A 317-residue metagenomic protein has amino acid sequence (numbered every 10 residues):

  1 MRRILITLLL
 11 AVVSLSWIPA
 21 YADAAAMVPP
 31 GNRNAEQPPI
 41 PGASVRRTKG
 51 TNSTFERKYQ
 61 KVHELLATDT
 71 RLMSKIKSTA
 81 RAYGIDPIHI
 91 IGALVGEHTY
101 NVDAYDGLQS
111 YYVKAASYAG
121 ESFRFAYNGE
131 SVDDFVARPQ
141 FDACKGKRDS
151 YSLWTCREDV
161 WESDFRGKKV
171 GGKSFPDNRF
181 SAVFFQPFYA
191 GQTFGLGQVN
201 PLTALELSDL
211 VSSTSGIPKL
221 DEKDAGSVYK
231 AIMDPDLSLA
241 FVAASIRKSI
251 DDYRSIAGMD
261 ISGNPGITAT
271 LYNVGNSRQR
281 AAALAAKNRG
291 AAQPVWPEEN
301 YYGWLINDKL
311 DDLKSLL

Functional and structural regions predicted by a protein language model:
M1-I4: Positively charged n-region of N-terminal signal peptides that target proteins for export
T7-S16: Bacterial N-terminal signal peptides
D23-K77, V102-S131, V136, A143-G146 (+1 more regions): N-terminal export signals and maturation junctions of secreted/periplasmic proteins
G50-Y59, E64, Y151, E222-A225 (+2 more regions): Extracytoplasmic and endomembrane cell-envelope/extracellular-matrix remodeling and assembly machinery
V62-M73, A82-P87, Y105, F125 (+5 more regions): Solvent-exposed, acidic/flexible segments
P87-L94, H98-E206, E222-K223: Acidic/His-rich structured neighborhood in mature extracellular/periplasmic domains
D106-G107, Y112-E130, G263-L317: Catalytic and substrate-binding regions of cell-wall glycan-acting enzymes that process beta-1,4-linked
K147-R148, W154-E162, G172-R179, Q186-A281: Alpha-helical segment that forms one wall of the substrate-binding/catalytic cleft in peptidoglycan-active domains
